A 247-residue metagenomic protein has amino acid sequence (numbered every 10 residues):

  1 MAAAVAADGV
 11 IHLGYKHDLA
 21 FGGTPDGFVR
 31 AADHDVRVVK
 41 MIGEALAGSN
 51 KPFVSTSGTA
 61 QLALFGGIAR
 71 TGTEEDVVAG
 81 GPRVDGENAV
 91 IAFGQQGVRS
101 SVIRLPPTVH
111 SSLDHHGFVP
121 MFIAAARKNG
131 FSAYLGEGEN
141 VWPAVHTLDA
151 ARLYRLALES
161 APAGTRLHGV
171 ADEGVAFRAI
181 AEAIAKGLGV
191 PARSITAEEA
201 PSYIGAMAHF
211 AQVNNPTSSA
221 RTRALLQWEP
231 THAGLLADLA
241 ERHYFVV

Functional and structural regions predicted by a protein language model:
M1-K40, E44: NAD(P)H-binding glycine-rich loop region in Rossmannoid oxidoreductase-like domains and their noncatalytic homologs
S57-G81, Q95-Q96: Active-site "gating" loop of Rossmann-like NAD(P)-dependent oxidoreductase/epimerase domains
V84, H110-P120, K128, L156-L167 (+1 more regions): Glycine/proline-rich active-site loop of Rossmann-fold NAD(P)-dependent oxidoreductases
N88-S112: Conserved beta-loop-beta element that borders a ligand/cofactor-binding pocket
A124-V145: A conserved pocket-lining segment of Rossmann-fold NAD(P)-dependent short-chain dehydrogenase/reductase
T147, R178, E182, S202-E229 (+1 more regions): Conserved C-terminal active-site "lid" loop/helix of NAD(P)H-dependent oxidoreductases that clamps the redox cofactor
L153-M207, V247: Mid/C-terminal beta-alpha module of Rossmann-like enzyme folds, strongest in SDR-family dehydrogenases/epimerases
A233-V247: Amphipathic terminal alpha-helices
